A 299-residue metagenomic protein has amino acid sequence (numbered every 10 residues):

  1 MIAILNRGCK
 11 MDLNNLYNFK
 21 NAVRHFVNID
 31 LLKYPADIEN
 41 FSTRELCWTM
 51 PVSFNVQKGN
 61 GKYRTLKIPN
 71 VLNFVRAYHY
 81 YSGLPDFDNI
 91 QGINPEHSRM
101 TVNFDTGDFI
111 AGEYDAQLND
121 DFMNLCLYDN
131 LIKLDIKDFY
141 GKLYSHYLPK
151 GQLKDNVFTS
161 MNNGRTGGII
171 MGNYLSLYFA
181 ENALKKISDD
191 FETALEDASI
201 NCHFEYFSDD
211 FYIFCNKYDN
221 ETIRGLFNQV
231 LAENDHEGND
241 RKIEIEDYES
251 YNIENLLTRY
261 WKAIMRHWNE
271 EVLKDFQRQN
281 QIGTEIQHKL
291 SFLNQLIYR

Functional and structural regions predicted by a protein language model:
M1-N173: Conserved two-metal-ion catalytic palm core of "right-hand" nucleic acid polymerases, unifying RNA-dependent RNA
I38-R44, N201-H203, G238: Short secondary-structure junctions
P85-G92, D235, N239, V272: Residue-level signal for secondary-structure boundary elements
A116-S208, I213-N228, N239-D240, I245-D247 (+1 more regions): Conserved polymerase palm-domain catalytic core
N234-E270: Conserved catalytic core of two-metal-ion nucleotidyltransferases
